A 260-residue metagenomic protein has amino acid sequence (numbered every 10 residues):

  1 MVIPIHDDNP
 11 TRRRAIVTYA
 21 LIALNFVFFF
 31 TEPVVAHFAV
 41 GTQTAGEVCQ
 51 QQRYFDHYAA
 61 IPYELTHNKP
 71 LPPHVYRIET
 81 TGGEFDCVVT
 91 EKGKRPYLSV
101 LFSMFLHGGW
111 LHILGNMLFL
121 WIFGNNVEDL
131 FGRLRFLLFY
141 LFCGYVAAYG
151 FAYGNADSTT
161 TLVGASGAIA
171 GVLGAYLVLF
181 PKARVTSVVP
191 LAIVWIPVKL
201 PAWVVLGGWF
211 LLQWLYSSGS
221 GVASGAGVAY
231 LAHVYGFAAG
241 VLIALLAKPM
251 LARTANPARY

Functional and structural regions predicted by a protein language model:
M1-Y260: A detector for small-residue-rich transmembrane helices and their helix-helix packing motifs
